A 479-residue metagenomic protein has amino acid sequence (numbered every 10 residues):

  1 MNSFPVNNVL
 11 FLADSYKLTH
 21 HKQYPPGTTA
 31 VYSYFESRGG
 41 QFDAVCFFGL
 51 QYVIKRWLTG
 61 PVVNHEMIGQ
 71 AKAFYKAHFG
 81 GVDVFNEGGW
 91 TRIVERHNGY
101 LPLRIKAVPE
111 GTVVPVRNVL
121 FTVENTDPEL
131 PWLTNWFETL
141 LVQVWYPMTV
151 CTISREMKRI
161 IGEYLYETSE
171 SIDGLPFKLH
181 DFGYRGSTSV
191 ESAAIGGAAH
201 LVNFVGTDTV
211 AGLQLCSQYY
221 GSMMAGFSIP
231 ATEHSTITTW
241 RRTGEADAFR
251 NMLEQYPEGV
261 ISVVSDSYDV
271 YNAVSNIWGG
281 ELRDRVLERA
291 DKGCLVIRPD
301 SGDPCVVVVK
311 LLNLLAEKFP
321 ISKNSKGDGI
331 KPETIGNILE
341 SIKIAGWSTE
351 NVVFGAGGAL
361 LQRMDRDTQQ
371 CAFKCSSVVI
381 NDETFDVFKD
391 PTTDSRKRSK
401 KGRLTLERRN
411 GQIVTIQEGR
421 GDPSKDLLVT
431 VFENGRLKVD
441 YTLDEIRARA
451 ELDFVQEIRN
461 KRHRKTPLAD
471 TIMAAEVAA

Functional and structural regions predicted by a protein language model:
N2-K55, T59-G60, T209, L215 (+4 more regions): Gly/Ser/Thr/Ala-enriched C-terminal appendages of enzymes
N2-Y34, R38-Q41, T91-P102, G111-P115 (+3 more regions): Buried, small/hydrophobic-residue-enriched core segments of structured protein domains
Y32-E95: N-terminal, Lys/Arg-enriched amphipathic/low-complexity engagement segments that precede the first folded domain
R56-W57, P61, F74-H78, I93 (+7 more regions): Residues that form generic nucleotide/phosphate-binding pockets
A73, R155-E163, A359-R366: Low-complexity, flexible helical/coil segments
Y100-I105, E418-R420: Structured beta-strand/loop patches that form or line metal/cofactor-binding pockets in enzymes
A107-P109: Outer-membrane beta-barrel transmembrane strands
